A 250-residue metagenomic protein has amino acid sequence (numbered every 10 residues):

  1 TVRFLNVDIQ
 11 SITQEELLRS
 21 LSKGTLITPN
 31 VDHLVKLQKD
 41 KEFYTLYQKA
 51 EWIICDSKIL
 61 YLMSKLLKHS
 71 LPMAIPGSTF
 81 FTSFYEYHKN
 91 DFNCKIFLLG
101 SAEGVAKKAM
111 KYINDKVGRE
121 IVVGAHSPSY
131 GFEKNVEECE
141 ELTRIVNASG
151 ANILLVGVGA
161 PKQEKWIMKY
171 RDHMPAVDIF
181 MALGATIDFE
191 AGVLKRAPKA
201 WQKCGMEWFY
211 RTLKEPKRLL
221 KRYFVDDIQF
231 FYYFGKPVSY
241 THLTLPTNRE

Functional and structural regions predicted by a protein language model:
T1-T79: N-terminal nucleotide/polyanion-binding subdomain common to many enzyme families
L26-T28, I54, F97, I153-G157 (+1 more regions): Structural motif
L60-L62, K162, T186-A191: Short gly/pro/ser/thr-enriched loop/turn and capping motifs at secondary-structure boundaries
L67-G150: Conserved beta-alpha
P128-G131, D178-T212: Short, flexible loop segments at boundaries between secondary-structure elements
E138-V177: A contiguous pocket-lining binding segment that forms or flanks enzyme active sites
R211-F234: A charged, well-structured terminal subsegment
T241-E250: Conserved small/polar residues in nucleotide/adenosyl-binding loops
